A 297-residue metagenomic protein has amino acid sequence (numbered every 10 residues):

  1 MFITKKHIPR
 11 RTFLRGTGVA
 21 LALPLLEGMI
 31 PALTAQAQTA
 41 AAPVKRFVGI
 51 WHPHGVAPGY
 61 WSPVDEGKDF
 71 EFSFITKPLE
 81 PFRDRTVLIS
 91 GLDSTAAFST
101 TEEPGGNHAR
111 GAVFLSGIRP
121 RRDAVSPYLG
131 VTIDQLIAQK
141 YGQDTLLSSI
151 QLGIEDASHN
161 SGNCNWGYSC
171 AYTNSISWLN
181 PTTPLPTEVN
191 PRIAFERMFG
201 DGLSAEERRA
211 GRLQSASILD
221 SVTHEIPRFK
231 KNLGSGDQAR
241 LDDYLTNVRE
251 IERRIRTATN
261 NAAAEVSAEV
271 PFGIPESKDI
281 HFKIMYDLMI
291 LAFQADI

Functional and structural regions predicted by a protein language model:
M1-I297: Ligand-binding pockets and gating/stacking loops
